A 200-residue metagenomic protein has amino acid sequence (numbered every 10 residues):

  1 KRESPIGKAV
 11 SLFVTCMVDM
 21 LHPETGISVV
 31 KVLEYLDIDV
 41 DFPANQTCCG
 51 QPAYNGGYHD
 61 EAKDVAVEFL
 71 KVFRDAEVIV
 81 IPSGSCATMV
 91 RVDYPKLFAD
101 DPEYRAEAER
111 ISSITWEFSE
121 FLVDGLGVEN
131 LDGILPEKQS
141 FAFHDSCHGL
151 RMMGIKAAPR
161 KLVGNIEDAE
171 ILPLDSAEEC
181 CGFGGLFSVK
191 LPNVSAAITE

Functional and structural regions predicted by a protein language model:
K1-E200: Iron-sulfur cluster-binding electron-transfer modules in prokaryotic oxidoreductases
